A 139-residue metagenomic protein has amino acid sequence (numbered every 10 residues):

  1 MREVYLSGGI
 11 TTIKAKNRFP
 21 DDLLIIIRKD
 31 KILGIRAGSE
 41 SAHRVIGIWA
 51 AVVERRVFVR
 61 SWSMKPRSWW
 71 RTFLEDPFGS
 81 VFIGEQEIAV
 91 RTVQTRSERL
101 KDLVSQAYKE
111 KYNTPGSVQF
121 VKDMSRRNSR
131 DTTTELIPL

Functional and structural regions predicted by a protein language model:
R2-R44: Short, conserved active-site entrance elements at the starts or edges of catalytic domains
E3, G8-I10, H43, M64-L139: Short, structured beta-strand-loop surface elements
A15, D30, V53-E54, G84 (+2 more regions): General secondary-structure edge motif
L24-I25, W49, M124-R126: Short secondary-structure boundary/capping segments
D30-M64, W70-R71, T92: Short beta-strand segments
